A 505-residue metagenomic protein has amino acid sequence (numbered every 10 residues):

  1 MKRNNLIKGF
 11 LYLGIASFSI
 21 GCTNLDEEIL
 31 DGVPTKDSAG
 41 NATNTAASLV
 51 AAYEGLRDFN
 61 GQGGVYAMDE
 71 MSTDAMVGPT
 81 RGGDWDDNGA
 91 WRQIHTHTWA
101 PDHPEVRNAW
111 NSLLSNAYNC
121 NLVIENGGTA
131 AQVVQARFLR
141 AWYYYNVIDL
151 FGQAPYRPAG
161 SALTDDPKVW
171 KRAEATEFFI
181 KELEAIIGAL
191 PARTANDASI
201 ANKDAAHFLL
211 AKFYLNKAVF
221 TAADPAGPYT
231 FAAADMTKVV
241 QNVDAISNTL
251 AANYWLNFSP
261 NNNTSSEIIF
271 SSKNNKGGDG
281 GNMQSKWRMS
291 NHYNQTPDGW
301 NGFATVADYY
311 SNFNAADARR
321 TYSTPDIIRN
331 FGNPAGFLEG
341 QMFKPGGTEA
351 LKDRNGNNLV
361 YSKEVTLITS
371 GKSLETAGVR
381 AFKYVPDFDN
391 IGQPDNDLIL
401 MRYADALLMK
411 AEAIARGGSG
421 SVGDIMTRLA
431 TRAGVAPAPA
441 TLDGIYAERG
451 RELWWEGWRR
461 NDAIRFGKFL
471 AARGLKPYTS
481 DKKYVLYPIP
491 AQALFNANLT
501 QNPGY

Functional and structural regions predicted by a protein language model:
G21-C22, L113-L114, F178, S259-V306 (+5 more regions): Long, intrinsically disordered, low-complexity segments
C22-S72, W99, V240-V243, Y254 (+1 more regions): Membrane-proximal, proline-rich intrinsically disordered regions
K36, G63-G82, R157-G160, P191-F208 (+3 more regions): Short, surface-exposed recognition loops and adjoining beta-strand edges that mediate ligand/DNA contacts, enriched
N41, A46-N60, G83-F151, D166-E177 (+5 more regions): Conserved, well-structured interaction surfaces
W91-T98, N108, N314-M401: Flexible, polar/acidic helix-loop-strand segments at domain edges
N146-P155, T194, N216-P225, R416-S419: Short coil/turn linking the two alpha-helices of tandem helical-hairpin repeats
